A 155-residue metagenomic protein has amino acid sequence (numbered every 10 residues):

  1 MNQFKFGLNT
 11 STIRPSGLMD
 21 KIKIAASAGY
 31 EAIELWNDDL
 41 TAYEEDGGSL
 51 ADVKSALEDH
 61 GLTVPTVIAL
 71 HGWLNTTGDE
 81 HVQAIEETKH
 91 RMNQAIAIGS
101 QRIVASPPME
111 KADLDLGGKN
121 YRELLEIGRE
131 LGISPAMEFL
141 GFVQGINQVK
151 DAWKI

Functional and structural regions predicted by a protein language model:
M1-F6, K54-E58: N-terminal amphipathic alpha-helix/helix-capping segment at the start of soluble metabolic enzymes
F4-T10, I33-L35, V64-A69, I103-A105 (+1 more regions): Hydrophobic faces of well-ordered beta-strands that scaffold small-molecule active sites in alpha/beta enzyme cores
F6-I13, L18-K21: Short, Lys/Arg-rich amphipathic segments at extreme N-termini
N9-I13, W36-L40, A69-G72, P107-E110 (+1 more regions): Active-site beta-loop-alpha junctions enriched in small/polar residues
M19-D38, I98-G99: Catalytic domains of carbohydrate-active enzymes, especially glycoside hydrolases
D20, A56-H60, L74-I155: Active-site acidic/histidine proton-transfer and metal-coordination neighborhood in alpha/beta enzyme cores
E34-E58, P107-K111: Glycine-rich, proline-tolerant flexible connector loops at the mouths of alpha/beta enzymes
T41-E44, W73-T77: Short active-site-adjacent helix-start/loop capping segments
